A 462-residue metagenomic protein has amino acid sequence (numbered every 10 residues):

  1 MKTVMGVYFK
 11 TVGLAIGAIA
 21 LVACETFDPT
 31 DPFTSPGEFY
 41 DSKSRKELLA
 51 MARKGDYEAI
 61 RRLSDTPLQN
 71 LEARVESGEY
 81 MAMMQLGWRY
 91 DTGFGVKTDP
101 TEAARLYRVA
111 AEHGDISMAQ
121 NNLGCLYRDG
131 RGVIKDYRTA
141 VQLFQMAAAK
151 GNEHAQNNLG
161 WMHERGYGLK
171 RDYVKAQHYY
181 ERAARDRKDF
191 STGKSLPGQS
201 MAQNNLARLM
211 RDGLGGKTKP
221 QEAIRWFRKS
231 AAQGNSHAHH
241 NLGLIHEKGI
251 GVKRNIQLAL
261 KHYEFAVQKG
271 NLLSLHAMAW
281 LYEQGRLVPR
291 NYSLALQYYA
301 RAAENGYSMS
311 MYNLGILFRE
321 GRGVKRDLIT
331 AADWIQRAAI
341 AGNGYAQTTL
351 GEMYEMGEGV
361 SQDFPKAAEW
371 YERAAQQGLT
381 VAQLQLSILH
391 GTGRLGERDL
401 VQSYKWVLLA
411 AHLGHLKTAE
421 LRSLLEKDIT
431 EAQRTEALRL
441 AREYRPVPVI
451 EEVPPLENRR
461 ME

Functional and structural regions predicted by a protein language model:
K2-V12: Bacterial N-terminal signal peptides that target proteins for export
V12-A20: Bacterial N-terminal signal peptides
E25-F27: Bacterial signal peptide processing site
G55-D56, L63, E76-E79, T92-F94 (+23 more regions): Short helix-capping/linker turns of helical repeat alpha-solenoids
R62, T66-P67, M83-T92, L106 (+15 more regions): Hydrophobic face of amphipathic alpha-helices that form TPR/SEL1-like repeat modules and related alpha-solenoid
L416-E462: Terminal, low-structured helical/coil segments at or just beyond the last alpha-helical repeat
